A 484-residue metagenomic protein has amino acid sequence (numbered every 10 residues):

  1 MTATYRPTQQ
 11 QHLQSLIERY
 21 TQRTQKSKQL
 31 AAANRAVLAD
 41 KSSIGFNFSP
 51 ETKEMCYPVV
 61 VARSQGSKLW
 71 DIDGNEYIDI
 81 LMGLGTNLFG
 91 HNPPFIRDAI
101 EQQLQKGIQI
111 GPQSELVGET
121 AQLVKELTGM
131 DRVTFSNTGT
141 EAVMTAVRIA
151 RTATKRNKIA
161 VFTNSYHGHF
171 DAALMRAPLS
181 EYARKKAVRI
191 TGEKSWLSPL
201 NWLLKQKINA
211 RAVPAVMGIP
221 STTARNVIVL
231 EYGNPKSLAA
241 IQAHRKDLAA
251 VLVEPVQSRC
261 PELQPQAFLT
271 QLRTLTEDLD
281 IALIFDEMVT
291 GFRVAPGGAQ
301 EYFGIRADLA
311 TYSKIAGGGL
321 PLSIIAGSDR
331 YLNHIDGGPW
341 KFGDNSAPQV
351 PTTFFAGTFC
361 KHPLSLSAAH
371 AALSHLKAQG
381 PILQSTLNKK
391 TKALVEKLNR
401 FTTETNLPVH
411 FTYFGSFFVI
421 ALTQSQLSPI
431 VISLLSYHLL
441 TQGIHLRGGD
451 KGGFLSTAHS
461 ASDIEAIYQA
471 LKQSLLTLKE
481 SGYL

Functional and structural regions predicted by a protein language model:
M1-L484: Conserved N-terminal phosphate-binding loop of PLP-dependent enzymes in the Aspartate aminotransferase
